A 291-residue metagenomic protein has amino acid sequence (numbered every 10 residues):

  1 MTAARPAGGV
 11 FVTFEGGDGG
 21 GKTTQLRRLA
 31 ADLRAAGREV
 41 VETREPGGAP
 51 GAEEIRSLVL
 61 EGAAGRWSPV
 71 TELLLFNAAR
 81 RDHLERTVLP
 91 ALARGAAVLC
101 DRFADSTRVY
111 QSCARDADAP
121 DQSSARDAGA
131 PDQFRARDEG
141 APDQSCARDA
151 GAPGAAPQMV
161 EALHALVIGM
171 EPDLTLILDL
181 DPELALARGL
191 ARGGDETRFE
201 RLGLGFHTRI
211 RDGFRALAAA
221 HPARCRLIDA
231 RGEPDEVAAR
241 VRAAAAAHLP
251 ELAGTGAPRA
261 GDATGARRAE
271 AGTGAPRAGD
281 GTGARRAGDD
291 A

Functional and structural regions predicted by a protein language model:
T2-R5, A30, E183-R268, G283-A291: NTP-dependent small-molecule kinase module
F14: Hydrophobic anchor at the beta1->P-loop junction of P-loop NTPases
G19: Walker A (P-loop) phosphate-binding loop of P-loop NTPases
K22: Conserved lysine of the Walker
Q25: Hydrophobic positions on the alpha1 helix immediately C-terminal to the Walker A/P-loop
A36-D121, A147-I168, R240: ATP-dependent small-molecule kinase phosphotransfer cores that center on conserved nucleotide phosphate-binding segments
T107-Q122, R126-D127, C146-D212: A glycine- and Lys/Arg-enriched "phosphate-lid" helix/loop adjacent to the NTP-binding pocket of small-molecule kinases
A117-A152, T255-A287: Long, intrinsically disordered low-complexity tandem-repeat segments
